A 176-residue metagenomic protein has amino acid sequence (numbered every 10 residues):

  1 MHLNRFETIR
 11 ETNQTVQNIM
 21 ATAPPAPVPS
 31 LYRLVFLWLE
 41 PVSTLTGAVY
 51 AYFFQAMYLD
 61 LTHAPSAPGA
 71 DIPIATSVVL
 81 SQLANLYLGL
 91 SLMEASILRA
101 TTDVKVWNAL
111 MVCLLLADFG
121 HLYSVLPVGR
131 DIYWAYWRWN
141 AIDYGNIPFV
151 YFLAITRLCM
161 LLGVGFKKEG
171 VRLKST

Functional and structural regions predicted by a protein language model:
H2-L31, F166-T176: Transit-peptide-like, low-complexity N-terminal presequences and other terminal intrinsically disordered regions
I19, T62, S66, M93 (+1 more regions): Membrane-targeting and insertion segments and their boundary/processing signals
V28-G47, L80-L83, D103-T176: Eukaryotic polytopic
P41-I72: Hydrophobic transmembrane helix segments
Y50, M57, L90-A100, S124-D131: Membrane-helix exit/interface motif
A75-L98, C113-F119: Core segments of alpha-helical transmembrane spans in multipass integral membrane proteins
